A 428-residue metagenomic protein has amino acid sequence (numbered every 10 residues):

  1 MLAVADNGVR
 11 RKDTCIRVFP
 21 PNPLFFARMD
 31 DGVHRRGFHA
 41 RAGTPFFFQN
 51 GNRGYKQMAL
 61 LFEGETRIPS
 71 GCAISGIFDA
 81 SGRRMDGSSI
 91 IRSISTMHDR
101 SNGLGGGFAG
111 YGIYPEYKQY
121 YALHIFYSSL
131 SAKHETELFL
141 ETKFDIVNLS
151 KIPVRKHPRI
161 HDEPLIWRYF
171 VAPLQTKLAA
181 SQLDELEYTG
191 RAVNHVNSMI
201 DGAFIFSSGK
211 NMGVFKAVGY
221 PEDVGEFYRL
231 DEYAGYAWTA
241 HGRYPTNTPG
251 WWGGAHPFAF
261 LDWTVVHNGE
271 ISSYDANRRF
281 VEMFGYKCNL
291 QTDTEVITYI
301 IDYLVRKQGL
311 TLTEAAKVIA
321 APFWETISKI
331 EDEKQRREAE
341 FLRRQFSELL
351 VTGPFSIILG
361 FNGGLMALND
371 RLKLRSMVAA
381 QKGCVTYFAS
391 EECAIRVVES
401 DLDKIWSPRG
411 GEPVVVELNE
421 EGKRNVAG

Functional and structural regions predicted by a protein language model:
D6, R10-L24, R28, G32 (+2 more regions): N-terminal amphipathic/hydrophobic targeting modules at extreme N-termini, encompassing cleavable Sec/SRP-type signal
H39-R41, P45-Q57: Short, Lys/Arg-enriched N-terminal segments with co-localized hydrophobic residues within the first ~10-30 amino acids
G54-G428: Conserved short alpha-helical segments that host acidic/polar catalytic motifs at enzyme active sites
